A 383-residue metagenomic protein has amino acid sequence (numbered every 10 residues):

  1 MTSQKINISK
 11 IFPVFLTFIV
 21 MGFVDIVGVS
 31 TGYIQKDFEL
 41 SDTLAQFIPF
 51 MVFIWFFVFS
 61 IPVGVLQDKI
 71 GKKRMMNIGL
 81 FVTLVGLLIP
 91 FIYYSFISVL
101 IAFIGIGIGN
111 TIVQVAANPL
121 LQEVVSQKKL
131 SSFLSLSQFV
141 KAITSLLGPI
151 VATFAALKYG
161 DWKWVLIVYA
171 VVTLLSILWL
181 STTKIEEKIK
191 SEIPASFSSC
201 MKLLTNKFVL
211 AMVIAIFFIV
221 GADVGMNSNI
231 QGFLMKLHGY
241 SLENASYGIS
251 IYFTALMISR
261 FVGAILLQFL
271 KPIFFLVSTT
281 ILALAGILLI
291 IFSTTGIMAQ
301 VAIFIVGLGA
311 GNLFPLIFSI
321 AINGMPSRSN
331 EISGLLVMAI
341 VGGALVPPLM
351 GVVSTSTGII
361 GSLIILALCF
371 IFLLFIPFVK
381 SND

Functional and structural regions predicted by a protein language model:
S9-L40, N118, M226-Q231: Extracytoplasmic
V27-G28, N206-S250: Extracytoplasmic gate region of multi-pass secondary transporters
E39, G71, I92-I97, S293-T294 (+1 more regions): Helix-breaking motifs and short loop linkers at transmembrane-helix boundaries and internal kinks in secondary membrane
F50-G64, S250-V262: Central cavity-lining transmembrane alpha-helices of secondary-active solute carriers, predominantly the Major
V58-I97: Conserved MFS/SLC helix-loop-helix module at the cytosolic interface between two early adjacent transmembrane helices
A102-F139: Cytoplasmic helix-loop-helix junction between adjacent transmembrane helices in 12-TM secondary transporters
I112-V125, G311-P326: Intracellular juxtamembrane helix-capping segments at the cytosolic ends of symmetry-related transmembrane helices
F133-I185: Helix-loop-helix hairpin linking two adjacent transmembrane segments in secondary transporters
